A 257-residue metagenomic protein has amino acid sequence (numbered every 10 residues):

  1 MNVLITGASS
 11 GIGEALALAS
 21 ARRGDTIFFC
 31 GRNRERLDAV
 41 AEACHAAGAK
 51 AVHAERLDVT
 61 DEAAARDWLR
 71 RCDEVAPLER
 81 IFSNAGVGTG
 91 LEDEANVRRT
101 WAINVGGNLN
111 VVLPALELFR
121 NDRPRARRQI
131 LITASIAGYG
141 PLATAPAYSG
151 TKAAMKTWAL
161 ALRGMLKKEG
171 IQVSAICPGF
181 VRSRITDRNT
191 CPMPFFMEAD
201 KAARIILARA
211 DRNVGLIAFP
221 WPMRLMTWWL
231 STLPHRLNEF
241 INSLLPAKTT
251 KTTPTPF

Functional and structural regions predicted by a protein language model:
S9-S10: Conserved glycine-rich cofactor-binding loop
D25-A39: Conserved glycine-rich Rossmann-like NAD(P)H-binding loop of the short-chain dehydrogenase/reductase
N84-T89: Conserved NAD(P)H cofactor-binding loop of Rossmann-fold oxidoreductase domains
L91-W101: Substrate-binding pocket helix/loop in short-chain dehydrogenase/reductase
V112, T151: Active-site helix of classical SDR
S135: Residue(s) in the substrate-gating loop at a strand-loop-helix junction that position the organic substrate next
A175, C191-W228: C-terminal helical subdomain
